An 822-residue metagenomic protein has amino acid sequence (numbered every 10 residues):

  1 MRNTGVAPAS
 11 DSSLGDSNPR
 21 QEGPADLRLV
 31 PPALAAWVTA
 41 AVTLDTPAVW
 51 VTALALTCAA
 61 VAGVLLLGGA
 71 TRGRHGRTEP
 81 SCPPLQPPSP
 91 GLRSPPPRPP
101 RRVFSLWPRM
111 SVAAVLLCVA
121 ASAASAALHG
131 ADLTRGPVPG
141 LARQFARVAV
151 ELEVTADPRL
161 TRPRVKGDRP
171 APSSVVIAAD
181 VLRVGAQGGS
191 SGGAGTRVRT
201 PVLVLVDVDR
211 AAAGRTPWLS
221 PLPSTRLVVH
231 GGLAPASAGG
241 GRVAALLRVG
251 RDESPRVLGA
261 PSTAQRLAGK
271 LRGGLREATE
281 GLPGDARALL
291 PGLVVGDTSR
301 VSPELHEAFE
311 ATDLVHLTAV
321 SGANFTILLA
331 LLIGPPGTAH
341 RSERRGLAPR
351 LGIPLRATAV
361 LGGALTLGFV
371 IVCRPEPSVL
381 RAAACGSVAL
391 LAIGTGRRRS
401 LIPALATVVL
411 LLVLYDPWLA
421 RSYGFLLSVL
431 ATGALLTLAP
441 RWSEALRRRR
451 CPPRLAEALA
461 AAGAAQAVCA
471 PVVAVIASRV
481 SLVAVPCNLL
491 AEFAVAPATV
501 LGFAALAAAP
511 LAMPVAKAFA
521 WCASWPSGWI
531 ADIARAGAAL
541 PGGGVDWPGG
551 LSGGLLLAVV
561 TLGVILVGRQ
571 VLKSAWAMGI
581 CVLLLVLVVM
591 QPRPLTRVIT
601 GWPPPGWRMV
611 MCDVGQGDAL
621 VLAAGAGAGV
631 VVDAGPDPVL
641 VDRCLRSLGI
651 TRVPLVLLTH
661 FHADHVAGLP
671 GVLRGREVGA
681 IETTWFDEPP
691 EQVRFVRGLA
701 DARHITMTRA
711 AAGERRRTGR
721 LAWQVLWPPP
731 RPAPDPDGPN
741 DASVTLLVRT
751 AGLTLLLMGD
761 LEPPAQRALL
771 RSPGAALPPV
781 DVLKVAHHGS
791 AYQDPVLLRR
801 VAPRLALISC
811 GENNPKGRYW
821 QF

Functional and structural regions predicted by a protein language model:
M1-L27, H75-Q86, P90-H316, R643 (+5 more regions): Membrane-interface helix/helix-cap signal primarily in integral membrane proteins
R2-V42, G240, A244-A382, V632 (+4 more regions): Aromatic-rich juxtamembrane segments at the membrane interface
D16-L133, A434-V610, L805: Transmembrane helix-bundle segments that form internal channels/tunnels in multi-pass membrane proteins, characterized
V38, L222-P223, H230, Y423 (+2 more regions): Short, flexible surface segments
T39, L152, G424, C469 (+2 more regions): Residue-level signal for inorganic ion chemistry
V42, R159, G167-S174, N324-I327 (+8 more regions): Short hydrophobic/aromatic residue motifs in ordered secondary structure
S89, T216-L219, E310, T318 (+2 more regions): Non-globular, low-confidence helical/coil segments that flank catalytic cores
S302-A484, G549-L595, G601, E682-W685 (+3 more regions): Hydrophobic alpha-helical transmembrane segments in multi-pass membrane proteins
